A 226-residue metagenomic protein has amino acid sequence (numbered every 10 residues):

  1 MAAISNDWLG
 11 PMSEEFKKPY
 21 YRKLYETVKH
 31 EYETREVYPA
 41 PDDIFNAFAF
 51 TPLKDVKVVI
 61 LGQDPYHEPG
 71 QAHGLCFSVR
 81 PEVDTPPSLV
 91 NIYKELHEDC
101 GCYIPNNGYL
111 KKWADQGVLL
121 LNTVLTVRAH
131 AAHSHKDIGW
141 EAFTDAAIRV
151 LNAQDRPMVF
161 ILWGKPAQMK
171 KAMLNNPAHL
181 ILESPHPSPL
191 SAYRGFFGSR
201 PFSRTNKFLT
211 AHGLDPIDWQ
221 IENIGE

Functional and structural regions predicted by a protein language model:
A2, D7, E14-L162, P166-M169 (+5 more regions): A polyanion-binding, active-site-adjacent surface
F196: C-terminal substrate-binding/active-site "lid" region of AdoMet-derived donor-dependent transferases
S199-R200: Polytopic transmembrane helical bundles with strong interfacial aromatic enrichment
